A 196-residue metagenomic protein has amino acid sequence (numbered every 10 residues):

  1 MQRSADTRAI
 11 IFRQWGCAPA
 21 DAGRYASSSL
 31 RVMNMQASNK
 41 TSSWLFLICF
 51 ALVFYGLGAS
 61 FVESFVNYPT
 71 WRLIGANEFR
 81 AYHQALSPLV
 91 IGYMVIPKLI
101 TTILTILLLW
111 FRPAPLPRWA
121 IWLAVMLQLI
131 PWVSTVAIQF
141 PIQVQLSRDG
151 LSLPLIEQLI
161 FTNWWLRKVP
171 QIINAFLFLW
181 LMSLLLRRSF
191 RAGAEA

Functional and structural regions predicted by a protein language model:
S29-S42: Short, Lys/Arg-rich, polar N-terminal cytosolic tail immediately upstream of the first transmembrane signal-anchor
Q36-A37, R187-A196: Short, charged juxtamembrane terminal tails flanking transmembrane helices
N39-F54, L104-L129: Interfacial segments of alpha-helical transmembrane regions
N39-I100, V144-L159, G193: Interfacial loop at the N-terminal end of multi-pass membrane proteins
P97-I106, P170-F176: Core segments of transmembrane alpha-helices that mediate helix-helix packing or line hydrophobic substrate/ligand
L129-A137: Mid-bilayer segments of alpha-helical transmembrane spans in multi-pass integral membrane proteins that mediate
